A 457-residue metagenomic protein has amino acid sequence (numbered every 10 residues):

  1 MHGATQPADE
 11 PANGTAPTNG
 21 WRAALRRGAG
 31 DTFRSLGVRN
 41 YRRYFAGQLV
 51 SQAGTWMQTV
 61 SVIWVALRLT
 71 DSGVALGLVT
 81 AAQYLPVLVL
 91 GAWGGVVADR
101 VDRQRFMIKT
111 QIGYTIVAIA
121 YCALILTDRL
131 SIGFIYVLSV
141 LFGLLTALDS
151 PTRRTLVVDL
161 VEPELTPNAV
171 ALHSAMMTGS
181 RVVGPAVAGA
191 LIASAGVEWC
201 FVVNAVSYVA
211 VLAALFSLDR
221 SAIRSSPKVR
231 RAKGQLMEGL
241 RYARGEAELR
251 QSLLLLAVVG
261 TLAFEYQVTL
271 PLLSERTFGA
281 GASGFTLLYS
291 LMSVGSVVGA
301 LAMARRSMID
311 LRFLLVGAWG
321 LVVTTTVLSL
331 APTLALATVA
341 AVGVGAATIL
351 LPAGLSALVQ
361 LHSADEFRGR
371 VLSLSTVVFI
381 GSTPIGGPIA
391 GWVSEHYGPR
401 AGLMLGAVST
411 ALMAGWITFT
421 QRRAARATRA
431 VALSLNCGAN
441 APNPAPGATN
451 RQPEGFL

Functional and structural regions predicted by a protein language model:
M1-P444, N450-R451, G455-L457: Alpha-helical transmembrane-bundle signature of multi-pass membrane transport and export proteins
